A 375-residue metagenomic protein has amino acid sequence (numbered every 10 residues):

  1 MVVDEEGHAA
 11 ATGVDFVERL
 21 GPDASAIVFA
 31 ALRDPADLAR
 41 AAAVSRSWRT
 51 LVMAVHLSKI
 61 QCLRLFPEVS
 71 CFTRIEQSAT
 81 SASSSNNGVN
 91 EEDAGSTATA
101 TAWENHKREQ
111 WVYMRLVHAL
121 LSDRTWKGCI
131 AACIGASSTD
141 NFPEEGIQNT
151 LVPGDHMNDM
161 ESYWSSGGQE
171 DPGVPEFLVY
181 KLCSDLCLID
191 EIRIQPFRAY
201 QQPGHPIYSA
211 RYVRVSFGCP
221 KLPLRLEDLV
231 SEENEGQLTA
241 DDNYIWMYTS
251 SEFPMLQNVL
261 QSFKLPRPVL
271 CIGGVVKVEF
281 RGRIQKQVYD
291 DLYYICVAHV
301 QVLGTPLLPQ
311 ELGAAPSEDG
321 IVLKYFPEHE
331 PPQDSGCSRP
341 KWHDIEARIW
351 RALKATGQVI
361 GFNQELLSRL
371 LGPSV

Functional and structural regions predicted by a protein language model:
V2-Y163, E311, H343-D344, R351: Skp1-binding F-box subdomain of Cullin-RING ligase substrate receptors
R19-L20, S184, P268, L292: Structural motif
A36, F177-L182, L186-C187, P196-Q201: Extended amphipathic alpha-helical scaffold segments
L65-V69, S85-G95, T101, N105-Q110 (+6 more regions): Trp- and acidic/polar-enriched beta-sheet ligand-binding modules for extracellular glycan and matrix recognition
S184-E191, G273: Extended extracellular/luminal ectodomain segments enriched in beta-structured repeat modules
